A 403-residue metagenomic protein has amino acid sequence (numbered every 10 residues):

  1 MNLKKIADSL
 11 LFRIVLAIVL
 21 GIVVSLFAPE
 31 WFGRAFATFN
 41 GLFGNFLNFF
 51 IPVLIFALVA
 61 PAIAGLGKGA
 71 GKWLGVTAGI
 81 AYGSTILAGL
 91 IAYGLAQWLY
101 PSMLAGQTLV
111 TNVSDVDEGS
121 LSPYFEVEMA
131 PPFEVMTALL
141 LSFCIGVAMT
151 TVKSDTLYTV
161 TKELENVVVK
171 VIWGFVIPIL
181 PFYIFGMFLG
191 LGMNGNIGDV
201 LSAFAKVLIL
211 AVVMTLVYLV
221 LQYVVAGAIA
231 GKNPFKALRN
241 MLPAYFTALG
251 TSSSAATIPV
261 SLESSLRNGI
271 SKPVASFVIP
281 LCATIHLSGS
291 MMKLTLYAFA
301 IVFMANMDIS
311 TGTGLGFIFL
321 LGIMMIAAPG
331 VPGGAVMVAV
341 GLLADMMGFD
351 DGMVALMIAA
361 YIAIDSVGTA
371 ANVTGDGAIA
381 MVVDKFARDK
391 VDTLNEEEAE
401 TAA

Functional and structural regions predicted by a protein language model:
N2-P29, G41-F50, K72-K236, E397: Signature of multi-pass transmembrane helix bundles
I22, L54-P61, Y93, F143 (+10 more regions): Transmembrane alpha-helix boundary and packing residues in multipass membrane permease domains and related
P29, A64-K72, P101-L104, T150-D155 (+7 more regions): Juxtamembrane helix-boundary/capping and inter-helix hinge elements in multi-pass membrane proteins
A35, G71, G75, I197-A205 (+3 more regions): Membrane-water interface of transmembrane alpha-helices in multipass transporters/channels
A37-N48, T159-G174, R239-T247, E263-R267 (+3 more regions): Short amphipathic alpha-helical coupling elements at transmembrane boundaries
L42, F46, V59-A60, T77-Y82 (+9 more regions): Transmembrane helix-bundle signature of multi-pass membrane transporters/permeases
L104, T295-A403: Transmembrane alpha-helical segments and their short flanking loops that form helix-hairpins/helix-helix interfaces
P243-M325, K390-E400: Helix-loop-helix junctions within the multi-pass membrane cores of secondary transporters/permeases
